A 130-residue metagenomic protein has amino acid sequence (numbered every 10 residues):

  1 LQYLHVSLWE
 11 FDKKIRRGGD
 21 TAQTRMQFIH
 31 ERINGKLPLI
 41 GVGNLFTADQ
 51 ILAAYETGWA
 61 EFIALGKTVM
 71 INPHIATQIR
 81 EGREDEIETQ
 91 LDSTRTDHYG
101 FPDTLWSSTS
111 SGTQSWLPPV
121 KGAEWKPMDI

Functional and structural regions predicted by a protein language model:
L1-I130: Flavin-dependent oxidoreductase catalytic cores
